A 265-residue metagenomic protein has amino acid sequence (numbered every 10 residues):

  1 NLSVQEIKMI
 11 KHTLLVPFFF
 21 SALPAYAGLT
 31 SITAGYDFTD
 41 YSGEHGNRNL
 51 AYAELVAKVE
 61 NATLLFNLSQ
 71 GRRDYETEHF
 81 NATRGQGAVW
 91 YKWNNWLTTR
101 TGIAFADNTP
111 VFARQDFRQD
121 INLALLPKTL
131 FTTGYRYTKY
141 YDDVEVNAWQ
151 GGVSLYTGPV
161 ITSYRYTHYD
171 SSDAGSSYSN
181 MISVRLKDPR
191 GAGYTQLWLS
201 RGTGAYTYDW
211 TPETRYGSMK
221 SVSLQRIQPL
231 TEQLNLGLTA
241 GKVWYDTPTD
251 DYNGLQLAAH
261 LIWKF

Functional and structural regions predicted by a protein language model:
Y26-R73: Short glycine/proline- and aromatic-enriched beta-strand/turn motifs that initiate or cap beta-hairpins
T30-I32, V59-F66, W93-T101, P127-T133 (+3 more regions): Repeated loop/turn-to-beta-strand initiation elements of outer-membrane beta-barrel proteins
D37-G43, S69-T77, A104-V111, A124 (+5 more regions): Sequence/structural signature of outer-membrane beta-barrel proteins
N49-A53, T83-G87, Q115-Q119, Y137 (+4 more regions): Hydrophobic, lipid-facing positions within transmembrane beta-strands of outer-membrane proteins
V56-V59, Y91, L123-L125, S154-L155 (+4 more regions): Residue-level signature of outer-membrane beta-barrel architecture
E60-N61, A124-Y206: Detector for outer-membrane/organellar transmembrane beta-barrel domains, recognizing the amphipathic beta-strand
E76-T77, R100-T101, D107-T109, S183-R185 (+1 more regions): Outer membrane beta-barrel transmembrane domains
G158, V184-L186, N253-F265: Outer-membrane beta-barrel "beta-signal"
